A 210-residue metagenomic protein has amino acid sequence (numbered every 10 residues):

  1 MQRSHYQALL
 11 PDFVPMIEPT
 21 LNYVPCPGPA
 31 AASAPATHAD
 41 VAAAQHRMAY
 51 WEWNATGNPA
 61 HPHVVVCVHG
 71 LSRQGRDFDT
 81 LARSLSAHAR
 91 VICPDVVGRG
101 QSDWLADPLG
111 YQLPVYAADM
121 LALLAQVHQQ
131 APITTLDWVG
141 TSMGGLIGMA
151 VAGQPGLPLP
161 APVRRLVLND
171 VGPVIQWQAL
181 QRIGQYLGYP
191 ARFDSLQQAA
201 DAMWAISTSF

Functional and structural regions predicted by a protein language model:
M1-V65, S86-A89, A131: Alpha/beta-hydrolase fold catalytic core
A44, W51-G57, T80, C93-V139 (+1 more regions): Active-site loop/oxyanion-hole signature of alpha/beta-hydrolase fold enzymes
P62, G70-R73, S142: Active-site glycine-rich loops that stabilize anionic/oxyanionic intermediates across multiple enzyme folds
V68, P94-V96, N169: Alpha/beta-hydrolase
G70-T80, V91: Serine-hydrolase catalytic-loop signature spanning alpha/beta hydrolases and amidase-signature enzymes
S72, V96-G100, P173: Alpha/beta-hydrolase active-site loop signature
I133-W177: Conserved hydrolase catalytic core segment
V171-F210: Helix-rich cap/lid subdomain of alpha/beta-hydrolase
